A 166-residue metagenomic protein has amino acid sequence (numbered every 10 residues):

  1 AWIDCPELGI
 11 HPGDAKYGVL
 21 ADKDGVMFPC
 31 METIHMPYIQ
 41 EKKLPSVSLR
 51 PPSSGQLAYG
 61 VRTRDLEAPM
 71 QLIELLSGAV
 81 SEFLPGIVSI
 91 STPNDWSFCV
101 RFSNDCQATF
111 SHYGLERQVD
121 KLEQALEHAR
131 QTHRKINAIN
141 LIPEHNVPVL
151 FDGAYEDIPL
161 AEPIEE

Functional and structural regions predicted by a protein language model:
A1-E166: Charged, solvent-exposed interaction patches on well-folded alpha/beta domains that mediate macromolecular contacts
